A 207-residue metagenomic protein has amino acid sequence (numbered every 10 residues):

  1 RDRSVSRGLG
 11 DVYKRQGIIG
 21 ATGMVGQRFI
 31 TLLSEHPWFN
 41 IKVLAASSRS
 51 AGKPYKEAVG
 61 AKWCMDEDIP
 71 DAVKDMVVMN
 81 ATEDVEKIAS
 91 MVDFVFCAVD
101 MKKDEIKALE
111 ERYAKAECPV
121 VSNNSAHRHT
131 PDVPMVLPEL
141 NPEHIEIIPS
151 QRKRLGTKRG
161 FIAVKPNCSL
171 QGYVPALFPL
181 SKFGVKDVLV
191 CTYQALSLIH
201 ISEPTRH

Functional and structural regions predicted by a protein language model:
R1-Y13, I199-H207: Single conserved hydrophobic/aromatic residue that forms the stacking wall/gate of nucleotide- or nucleobase-binding
G10, D93, C118: Conserved acidic residues
G20, V164-S202: Conserved anion/nucleotide-ligand pocket segment
T22, G26-I30: N-terminal Rossmann NAD(P)H-binding glycine-rich loop of SDR-like oxidoreductase domains
E35, I41-V73: Glycine-rich phosphate-binding loop and adjoining beta1-alpha1-beta2 segment of Rossmann-like nucleotide-binding folds
D66-K107: A structured beta-alpha segment of the ubiquitous adenosine-cofactor-binding alpha/beta core
D104-T157: Rossmann-fold NAD(P)-binding glycine/threonine-rich loop
